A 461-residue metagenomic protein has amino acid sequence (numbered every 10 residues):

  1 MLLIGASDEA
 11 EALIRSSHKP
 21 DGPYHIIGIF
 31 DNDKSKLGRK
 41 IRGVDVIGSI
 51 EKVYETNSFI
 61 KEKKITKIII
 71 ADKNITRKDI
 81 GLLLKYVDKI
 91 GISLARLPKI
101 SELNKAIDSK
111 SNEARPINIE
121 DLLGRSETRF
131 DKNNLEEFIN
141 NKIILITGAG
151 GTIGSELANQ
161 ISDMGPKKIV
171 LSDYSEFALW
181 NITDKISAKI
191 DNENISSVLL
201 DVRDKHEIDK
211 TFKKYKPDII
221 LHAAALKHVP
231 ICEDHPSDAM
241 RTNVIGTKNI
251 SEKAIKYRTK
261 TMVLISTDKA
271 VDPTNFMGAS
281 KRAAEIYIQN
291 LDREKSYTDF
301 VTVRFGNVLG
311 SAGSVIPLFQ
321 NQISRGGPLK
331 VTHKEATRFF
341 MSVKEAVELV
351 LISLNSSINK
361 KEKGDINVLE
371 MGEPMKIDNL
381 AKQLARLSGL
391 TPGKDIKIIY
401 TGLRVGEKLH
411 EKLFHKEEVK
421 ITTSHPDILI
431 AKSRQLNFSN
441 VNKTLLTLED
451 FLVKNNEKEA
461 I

Functional and structural regions predicted by a protein language model:
M1-A95, W180, A188-D191, I195-S196 (+1 more regions): A solvent-exposed beta-alpha-beta segment
I29, P166-N181: Conserved glycine-rich Rossmann-like NAD(P)H-binding loop of the short-chain dehydrogenase/reductase
I60, K64-T66, P166-K167, F212 (+2 more regions): Proline-aspartate-enriched helix->loop->beta-strand connector
K78-I143, I255: Flexible, Lys/Arg-rich cytosolic regulatory linkers and terminal tails that connect or flank
I90, K105-A106, H222, H228-E285 (+1 more regions): Conserved Rossmann-fold NAD(P)-dependent oxidoreductase catalytic core, especially the SDR/UDP-sugar
N134-E136, K256, N290-V308, A312-I461: Strand-loop microenvironment adjacent to phosphate/nucleotide-handling motifs in alpha/beta enzyme folds
I144-S162: N-terminal Rossmann NAD(P)H-binding glycine-rich loop of SDR-like oxidoreductase domains
L199-I219: Conserved Rossmann-fold cofactor-binding substructure of NAD(P)-dependent oxidoreductases
